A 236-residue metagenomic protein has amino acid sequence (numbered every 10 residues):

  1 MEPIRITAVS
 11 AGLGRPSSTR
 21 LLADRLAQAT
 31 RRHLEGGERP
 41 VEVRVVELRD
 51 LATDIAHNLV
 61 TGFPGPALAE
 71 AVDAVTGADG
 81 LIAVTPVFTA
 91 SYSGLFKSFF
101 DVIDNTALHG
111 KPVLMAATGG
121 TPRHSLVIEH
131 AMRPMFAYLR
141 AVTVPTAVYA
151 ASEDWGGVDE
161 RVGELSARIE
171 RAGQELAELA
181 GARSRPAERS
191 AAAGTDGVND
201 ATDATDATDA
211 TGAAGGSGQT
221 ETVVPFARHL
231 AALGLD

Functional and structural regions predicted by a protein language model:
M1-V84, A90-K97, T195, N199-T202 (+2 more regions): N-terminal beta1-alpha1-beta2 submodule of the flavodoxin-like/Rossmannoid cofactor-binding fold
E2-S10, V148-G157: A short small-residue
L22-L26, I128, A172: Hydrophobic alpha-helical membrane-association signature
R31-G36, A137, A141, Q174-R185: Generic secondary-structure signature for well-ordered alpha-helical cores
R44-T53, Y138-G156: Mobile beta-alpha loop/short-helix "lid" or hinge segments that flank ligand
F63-L139: Helix-loop-strand module that forms the ligand-binding subsite of alpha/beta enzymes
Y149-D236: Glycine-rich phosphate/pyrophosphate-binding loop and the adjoining helix
